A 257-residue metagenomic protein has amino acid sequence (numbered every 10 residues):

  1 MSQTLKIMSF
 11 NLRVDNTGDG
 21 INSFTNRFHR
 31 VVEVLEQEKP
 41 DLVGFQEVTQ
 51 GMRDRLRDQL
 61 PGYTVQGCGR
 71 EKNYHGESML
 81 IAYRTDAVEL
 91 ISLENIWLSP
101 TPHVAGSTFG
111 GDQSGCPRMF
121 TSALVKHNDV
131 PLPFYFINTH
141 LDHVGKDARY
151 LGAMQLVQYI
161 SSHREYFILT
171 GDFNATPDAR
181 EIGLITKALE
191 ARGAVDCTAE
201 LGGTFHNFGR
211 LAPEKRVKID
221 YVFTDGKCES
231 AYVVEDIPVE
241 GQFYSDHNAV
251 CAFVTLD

Functional and structural regions predicted by a protein language model:
M1-Q59, R70-G76, F134, L256-D257: N-terminal, active-site-proximal structural segment of metallo-dependent hydrolase catalytic domains
T4-T17, I91-I96, S122-L124, L132-D142: Active-site-proximal beta-strand elements of phosphoester/diester hydrolases
V14-T17, V48-D54, Y74, H143-D147 (+2 more regions): Active-site environment of divalent metal-dependent phosphoester hydrolases
N16-D19, L98-D112, N138-R149: Surface-exposed cleft-lining segments at the edges of enzyme active sites
L42-P133: Structured beta-strand-rich core segments of catalytic domains in phosphoester-bond hydrolases
V43-Q46, G67-C68, I168-D172, D196-T198: Active-site neighborhood of phospho(di)ester-bond hydrolases with catalytic His/Asp-centered motifs
D147, L151, Q158-F167, N174-D257: Metal-dependent phosphoester-hydrolase catalytic domains
